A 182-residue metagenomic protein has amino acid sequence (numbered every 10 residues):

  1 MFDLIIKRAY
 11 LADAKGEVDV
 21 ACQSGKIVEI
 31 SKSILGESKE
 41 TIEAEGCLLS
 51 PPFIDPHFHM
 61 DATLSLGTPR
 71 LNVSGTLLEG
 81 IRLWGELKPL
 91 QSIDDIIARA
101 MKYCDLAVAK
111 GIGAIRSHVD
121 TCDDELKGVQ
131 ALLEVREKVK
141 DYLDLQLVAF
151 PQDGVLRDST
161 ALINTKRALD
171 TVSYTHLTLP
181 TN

Functional and structural regions predicted by a protein language model:
M1-G36: N-terminal metal-binding scaffold of metallo-dependent hydrolase/deaminase domains
F2-R8, L35-G75, E79, M101: Replace "His-x-His-based motif
D3-L4, E40, D144-V148, Y174: Structural motif
G25, G46, H57, G111 (+1 more regions): Divalent metal-coordination and catalytic microenvironments
E37, T171-V172: Short, structured coil segments at secondary-structure junctions
L64-I96, D170-T171: Active-site gating loops and adjacent loop-to-helix segments of metal-dependent hydrolytic enzymes
K88-D170: Active-site loop-helix segments enriched in His/Asp/Glu that coordinate and activate a nucleophilic water at divalent
T175-T181: Conserved small/polar residues in nucleotide/adenosyl-binding loops
